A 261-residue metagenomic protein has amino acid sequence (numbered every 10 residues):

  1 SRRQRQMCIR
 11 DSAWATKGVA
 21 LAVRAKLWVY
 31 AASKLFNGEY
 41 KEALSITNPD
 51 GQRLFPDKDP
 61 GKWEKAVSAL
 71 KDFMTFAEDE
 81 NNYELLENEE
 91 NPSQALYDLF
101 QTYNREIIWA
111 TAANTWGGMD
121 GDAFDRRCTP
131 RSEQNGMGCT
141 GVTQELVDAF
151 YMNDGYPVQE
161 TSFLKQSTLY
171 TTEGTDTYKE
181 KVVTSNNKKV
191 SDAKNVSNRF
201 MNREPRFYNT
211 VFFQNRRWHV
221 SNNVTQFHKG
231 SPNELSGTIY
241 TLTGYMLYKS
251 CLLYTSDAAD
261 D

Functional and structural regions predicted by a protein language model:
Q4-I9, Y254-A259: Conserved small/polar residues in nucleotide/adenosyl-binding loops
K17-G18, W28-T238: An aromatic- and glycine-enriched ligand-binding surface/loop that stacks and positions planar moieties
R24: Active-site neighborhood of glycoside hydrolase catalytic domains
L96, F150, Y245, A259-D260: Intrinsic disorder/low-complexity segments
F227, L235-S256: Active-site beta-strand/loop architecture of penicillin-binding DD-peptidases
